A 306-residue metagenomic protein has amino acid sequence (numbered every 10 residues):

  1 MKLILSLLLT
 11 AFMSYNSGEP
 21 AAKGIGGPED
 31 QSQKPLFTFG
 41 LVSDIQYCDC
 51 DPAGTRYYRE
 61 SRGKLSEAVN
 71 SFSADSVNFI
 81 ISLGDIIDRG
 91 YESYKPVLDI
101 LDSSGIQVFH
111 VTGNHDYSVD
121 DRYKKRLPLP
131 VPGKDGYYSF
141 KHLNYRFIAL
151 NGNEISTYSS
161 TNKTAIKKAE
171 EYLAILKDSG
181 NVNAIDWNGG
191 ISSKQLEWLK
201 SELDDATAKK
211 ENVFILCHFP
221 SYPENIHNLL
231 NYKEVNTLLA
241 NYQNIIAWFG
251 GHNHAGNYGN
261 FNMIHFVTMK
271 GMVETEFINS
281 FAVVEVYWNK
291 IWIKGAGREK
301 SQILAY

Functional and structural regions predicted by a protein language model:
I4-F12: Sec-dependent N-terminal signal peptides
F12-K95: N-terminal active-site segment of His-dependent metallophosphoesterases
G24-G27, E92-D204, E234-N244, G259-I293 (+1 more regions): Extended active-site neighborhood of metal-dependent phosphoesterases/phosphodiesterases
L36, V77, G105, K210-N212 (+1 more regions): A general structural motif
F37, N78, Y137, N144-Y145 (+1 more regions): Alpha/beta-hydrolase fold active-site loops
L41-S43, I80-D85, V108-N114, L150 (+3 more regions): Active-site neighborhood of phospho(di)ester-bond hydrolases with catalytic His/Asp-centered motifs
G54-T55, G84-I87, I185-G189, P223-E224: Second-shell loop/turn segments in exported
A184, L203-P223: Short acidic, glycine-rich surface-loop motifs adjacent to enzyme active sites
